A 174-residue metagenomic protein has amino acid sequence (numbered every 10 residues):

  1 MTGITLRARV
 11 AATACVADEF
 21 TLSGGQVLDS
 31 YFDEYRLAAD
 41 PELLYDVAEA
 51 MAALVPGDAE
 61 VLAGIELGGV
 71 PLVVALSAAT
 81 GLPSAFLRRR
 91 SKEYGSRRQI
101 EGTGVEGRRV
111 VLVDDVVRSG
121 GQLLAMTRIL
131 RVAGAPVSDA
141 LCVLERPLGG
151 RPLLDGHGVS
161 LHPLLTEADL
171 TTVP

Functional and structural regions predicted by a protein language model:
M1-G57: Active-site-facing substrate-recognition patch
T2-R9, R128-P174: PRPP-dependent phosphoribosyltransferase catalytic core
A12, E19-F20, E101-T103, R151-L153: Short secondary-structure boundary/capping segments
E49, A53, V74, A78 (+2 more regions): Short, well-ordered alpha-helices that flank and scaffold nucleotide-derived cofactor binding pockets
P56-E60, V105-G107: Short helix-loop-beta connector
D58-G68, L141-C142: Short glycine-rich phosphate-binding loop at a beta-alpha junction
L62-A63, A85, S138, H162: Structural detector of well-ordered beta-strand residues that form the stable sheet scaffold of enzyme domains
L72-V111, R118-L124: Short, glycine/charge-rich flexible loops or terminal/linker lids adjacent to PRPP-binding catalytic cores
